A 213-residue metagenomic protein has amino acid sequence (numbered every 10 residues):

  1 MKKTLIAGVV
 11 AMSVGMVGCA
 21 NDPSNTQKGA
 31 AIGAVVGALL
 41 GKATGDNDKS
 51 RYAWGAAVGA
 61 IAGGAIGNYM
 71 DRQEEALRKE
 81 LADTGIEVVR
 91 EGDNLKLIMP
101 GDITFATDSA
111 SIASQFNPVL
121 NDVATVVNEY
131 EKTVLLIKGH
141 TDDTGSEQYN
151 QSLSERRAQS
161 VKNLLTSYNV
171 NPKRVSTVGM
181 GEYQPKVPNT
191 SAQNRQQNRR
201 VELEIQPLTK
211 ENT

Functional and structural regions predicted by a protein language model:
M1-I6: Bacterial N-terminal signal peptides that target proteins for export
V14-G18: C-terminal motif of bacterial Sec signal peptides marking the signal peptidase cleavage site
A20-R78: Short, low-complexity, glycine-enriched hydrophobic/amphipathic alpha-helices that associate with lipid bilayers
N25-T26, A30, N68-D71, A110-P118 (+1 more regions): Soluble non-cytosolic domains of exported or imported proteins
V36, Q73, L77, F116-V119 (+4 more regions): Stable alpha-helical elements in mature extracytoplasmic
M70-D102: Amphipathic, membrane-active segments
E80, F105-G139, T166, Q196 (+1 more regions): Periplasmic peptidoglycan-binding/anchoring modules of Gram-negative envelope and division proteins
H140-T213: Periplasmic OmpA-like peptidoglycan-binding domain that tethers envelope proteins to the cell wall
